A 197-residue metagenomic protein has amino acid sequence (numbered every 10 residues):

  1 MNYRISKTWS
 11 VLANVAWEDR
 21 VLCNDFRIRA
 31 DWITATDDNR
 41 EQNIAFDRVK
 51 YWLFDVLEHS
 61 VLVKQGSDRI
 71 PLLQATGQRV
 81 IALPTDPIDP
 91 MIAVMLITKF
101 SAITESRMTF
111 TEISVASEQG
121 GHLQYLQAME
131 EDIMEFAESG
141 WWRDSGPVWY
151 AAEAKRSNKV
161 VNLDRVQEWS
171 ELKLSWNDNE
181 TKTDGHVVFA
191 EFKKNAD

Functional and structural regions predicted by a protein language model:
M1-R4: Short, Gly/Pro- and small/polar-rich lid/capping loops
T8-T98, A102, L172, E180-D197: Histidine-centered catalytic/metal-coordination loop motif
I103-S117: Short, surface-exposed ligand- or partner-binding patches at beta-edge/loop junctions that are enriched in aromatics
V115-A154: Short, low-complexity, polybasic intrinsically disordered segments
D144, V148-D197: Intrinsically disordered, low-complexity charged/polar segments
